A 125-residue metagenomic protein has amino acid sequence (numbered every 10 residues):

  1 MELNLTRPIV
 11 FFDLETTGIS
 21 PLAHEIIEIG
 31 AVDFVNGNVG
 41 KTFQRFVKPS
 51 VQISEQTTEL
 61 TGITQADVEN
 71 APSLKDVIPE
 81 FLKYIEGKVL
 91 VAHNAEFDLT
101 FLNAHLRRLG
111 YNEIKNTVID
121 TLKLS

Functional and structural regions predicted by a protein language model:
M1-N116: Conserved non-catalytic scaffold segment of RNase H-like nuclease domains
A104, V118-S125: Short alpha-helix plus adjacent loop in nuclease-associated cores
